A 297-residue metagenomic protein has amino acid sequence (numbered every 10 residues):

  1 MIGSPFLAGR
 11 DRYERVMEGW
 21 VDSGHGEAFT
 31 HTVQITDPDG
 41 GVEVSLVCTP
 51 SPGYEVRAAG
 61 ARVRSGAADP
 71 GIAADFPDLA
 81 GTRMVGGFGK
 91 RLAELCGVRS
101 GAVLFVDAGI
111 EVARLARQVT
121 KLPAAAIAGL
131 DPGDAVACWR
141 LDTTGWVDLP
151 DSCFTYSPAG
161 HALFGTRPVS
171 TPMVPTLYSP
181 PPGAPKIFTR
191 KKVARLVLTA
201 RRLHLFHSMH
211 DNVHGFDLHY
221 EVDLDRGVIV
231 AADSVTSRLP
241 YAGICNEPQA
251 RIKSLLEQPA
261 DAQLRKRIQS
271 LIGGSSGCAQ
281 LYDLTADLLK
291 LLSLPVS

Functional and structural regions predicted by a protein language model:
I2-F164, H210-S297: Active-site- and interface-proximal helix/loop "cap" or "latch" segments in soluble metabolic and energy-transducing
G165-L203: Short, compositionally biased leader-like segments
H204-S208: Two-metal-ion RNase H-like nuclease active-site motif
